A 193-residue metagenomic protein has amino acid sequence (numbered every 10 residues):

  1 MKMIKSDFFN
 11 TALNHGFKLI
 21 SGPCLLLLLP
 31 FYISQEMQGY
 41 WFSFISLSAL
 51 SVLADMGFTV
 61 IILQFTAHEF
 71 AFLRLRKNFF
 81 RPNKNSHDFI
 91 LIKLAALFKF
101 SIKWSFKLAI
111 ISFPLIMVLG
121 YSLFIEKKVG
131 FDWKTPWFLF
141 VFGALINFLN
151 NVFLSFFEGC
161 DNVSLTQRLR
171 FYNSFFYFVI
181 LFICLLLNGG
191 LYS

Functional and structural regions predicted by a protein language model:
M1-I4, L191-S193: Interhelical loop/hinge segments that connect adjacent transmembrane helices in multipass membrane
M1-M3, I33-M37, H87, E126-D132: Helix-boundary and loop/linker segments of multi-pass membrane transporters
M3-H68, G143: Signature of the first transmembrane helix
N10, N14-K18, M56, V60-Y121 (+1 more regions): Membrane-water interface segments that mark the loop-to-transmembrane alpha-helix transition
T11-F17, K103-S193: Hydrophobic transmembrane helix module of multi-pass membrane transport proteins
P30, T66-A71, F124, E158: Helix-terminus/helix-capping segments at the ends of transmembrane helices and short amphipathic helices
I33-M37, A71, N162, G189-G190: A helix-boundary/kink motif common to multi-pass secondary transporters, especially Major Facilitator Superfamily
M37, W41, L94-L97, N162-L165: Cytoplasmic loop-to-transmembrane helix junctions
